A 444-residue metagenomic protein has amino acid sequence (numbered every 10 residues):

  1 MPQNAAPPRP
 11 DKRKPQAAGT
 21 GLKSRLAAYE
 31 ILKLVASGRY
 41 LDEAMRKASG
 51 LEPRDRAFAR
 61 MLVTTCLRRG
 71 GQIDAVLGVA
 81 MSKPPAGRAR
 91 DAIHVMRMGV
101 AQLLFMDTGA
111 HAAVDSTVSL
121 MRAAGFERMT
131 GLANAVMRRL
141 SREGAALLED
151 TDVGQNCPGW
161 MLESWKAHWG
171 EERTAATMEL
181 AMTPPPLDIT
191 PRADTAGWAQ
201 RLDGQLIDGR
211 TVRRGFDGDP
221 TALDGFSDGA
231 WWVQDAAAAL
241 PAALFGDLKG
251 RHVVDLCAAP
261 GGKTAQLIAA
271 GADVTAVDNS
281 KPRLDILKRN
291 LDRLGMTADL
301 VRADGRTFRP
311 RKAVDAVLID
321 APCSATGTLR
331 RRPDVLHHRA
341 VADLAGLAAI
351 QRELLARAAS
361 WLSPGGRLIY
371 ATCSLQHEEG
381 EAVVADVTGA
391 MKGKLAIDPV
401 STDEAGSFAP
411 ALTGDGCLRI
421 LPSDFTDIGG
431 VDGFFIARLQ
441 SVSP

Functional and structural regions predicted by a protein language model:
M1-P444: S-adenosylmethionine
